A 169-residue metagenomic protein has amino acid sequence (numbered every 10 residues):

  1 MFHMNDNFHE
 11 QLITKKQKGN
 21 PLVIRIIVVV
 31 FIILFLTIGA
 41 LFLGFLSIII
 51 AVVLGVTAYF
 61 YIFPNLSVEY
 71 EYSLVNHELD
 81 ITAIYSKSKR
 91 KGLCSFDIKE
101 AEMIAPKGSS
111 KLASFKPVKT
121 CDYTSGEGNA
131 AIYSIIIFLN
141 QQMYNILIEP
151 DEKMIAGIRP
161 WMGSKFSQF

Functional and structural regions predicted by a protein language model:
M1-F31: N-terminal membrane-targeting/pre-transmembrane regions
V28-I38, V52-T57: Hydrophobic, membrane-inserted alpha-helices
T37-I49: Transmembrane helix interruption/hinge and helix-loop junction motifs
L46-V68: Transmembrane alpha-helices and immediately adjacent membrane-cytoplasm interface residues in multi-pass integral
L66-H77: A cytosolic-side transmembrane-helix exit/cap motif
V75-G92: Membrane-cytosol interface motif
L93-A113: Structured surface patches comprising rigid loops and adjacent beta-strands/short helices at the edges of well-ordered
D122-F169: A membrane-cytosol interface segment of integral membrane proteins
